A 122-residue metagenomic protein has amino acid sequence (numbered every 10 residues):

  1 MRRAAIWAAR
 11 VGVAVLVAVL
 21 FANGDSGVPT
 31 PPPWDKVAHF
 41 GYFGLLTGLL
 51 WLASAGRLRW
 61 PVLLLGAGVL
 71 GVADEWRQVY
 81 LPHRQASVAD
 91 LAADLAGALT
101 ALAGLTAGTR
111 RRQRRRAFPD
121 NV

Functional and structural regions predicted by a protein language model:
M1-G24, A89-V122: Terminal transmembrane helix and immediately flanking juxtamembrane interfaces of multi-pass membrane proteins
M1-L52, L63, V69: "…centered on the first transmembrane helix and the immediately adjacent amphipathic helix/loop
T30-K36, A73-L95: Interfacial helix-loop-helix junctions of multi-pass membrane proteins
G41-W60, A98-R110: Membrane-interfacial alpha-helical segments at the cytosolic side of multi-pass membrane proteins
L46, L65-A73, A96-T100: Hydrophobic faces of alpha-helical transmembrane segments in multi-pass integral membrane proteins
A53-R57, Y80, R84, V88 (+2 more regions): Membrane-interface elements of multi-pass transporters and channels
S54-D74, Q78: Membrane-embedded catalytic cores of phosphoryl/pyrophosphoryl-handling enzymes
